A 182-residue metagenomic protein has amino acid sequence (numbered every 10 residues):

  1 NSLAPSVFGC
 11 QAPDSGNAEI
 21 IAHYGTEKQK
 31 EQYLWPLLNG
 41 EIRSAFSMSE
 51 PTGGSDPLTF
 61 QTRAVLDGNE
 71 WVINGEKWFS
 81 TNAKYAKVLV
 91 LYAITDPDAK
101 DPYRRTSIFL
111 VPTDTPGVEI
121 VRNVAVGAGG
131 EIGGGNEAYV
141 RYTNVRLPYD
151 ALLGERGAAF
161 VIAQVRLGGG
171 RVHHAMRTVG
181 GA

Functional and structural regions predicted by a protein language model:
N1-E31, W35-E41, T81-V88, V172 (+1 more regions): Internal helix-loop-helix
T26, G75, F109, Y142 (+1 more regions): Residue-level signal for inorganic ion chemistry
G40-M48, Y92: A short, Trp-centered hydrophobic/proline-enriched beta-strand micro-motif
T52-S55, F79-N82, A99-K100, V126-N136: Short Gly/Pro-enriched turn/cap motifs at secondary-structure boundaries
T62-V65: A structural signal for short hydrophobic beta-strand segments in well-ordered beta-sheet cores
N74-V121: A short core secondary-structure module
I120-A182: Glycine-rich beta->alpha junctions and the first turn(s) of the following alpha-helix
